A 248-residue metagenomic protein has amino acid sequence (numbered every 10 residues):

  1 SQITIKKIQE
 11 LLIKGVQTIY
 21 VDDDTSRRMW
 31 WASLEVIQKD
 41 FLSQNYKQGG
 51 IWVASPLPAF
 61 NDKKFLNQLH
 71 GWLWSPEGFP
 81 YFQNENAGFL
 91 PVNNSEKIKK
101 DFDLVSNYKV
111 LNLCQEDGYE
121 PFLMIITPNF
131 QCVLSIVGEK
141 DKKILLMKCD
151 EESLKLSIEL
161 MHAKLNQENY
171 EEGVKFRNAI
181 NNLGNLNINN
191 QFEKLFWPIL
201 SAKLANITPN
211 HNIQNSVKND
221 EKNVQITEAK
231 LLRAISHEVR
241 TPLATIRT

Functional and structural regions predicted by a protein language model:
S1-F82: Intrinsically disordered, low-complexity terminal regulatory regions
Q44-Y46, P56-M124: Hydrophobic protein-protein interaction segments
N112-M147: HKD (HxKxxxxD) catalytic microenvironment of the phospholipase D
E139-T208: Signature of lipid phosphatidyltransferase scaffolds
L200-E228: Conserved signal-transmission helix
A229, R233: Active-site alpha-helix of zinc metalloproteases
